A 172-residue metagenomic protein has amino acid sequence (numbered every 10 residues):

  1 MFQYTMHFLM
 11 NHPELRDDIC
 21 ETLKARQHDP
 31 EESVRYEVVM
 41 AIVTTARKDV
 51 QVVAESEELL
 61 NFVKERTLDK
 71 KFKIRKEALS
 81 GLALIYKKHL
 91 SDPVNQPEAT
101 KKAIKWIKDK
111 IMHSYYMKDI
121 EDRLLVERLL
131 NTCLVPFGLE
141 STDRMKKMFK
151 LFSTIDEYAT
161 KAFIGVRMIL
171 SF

Functional and structural regions predicted by a protein language model:
M1, L23, V34, V38-I42 (+1 more regions): Extended, hydrophobic alpha-helical segments in both membrane/secreted and soluble proteins
M1-M10, V39-V50, L90-E98, K110 (+2 more regions): Boundary/linker elements of alpha-helical solenoid repeat scaffolds
Y4-M10, Q27, A41-D49, V63 (+4 more regions): Hydrophobic residues within the alpha-helices of tandem HEAT/HEAT-like
P13-Q27, S33, Q51-T67, K73 (+3 more regions): HEAT/HEAT-like alpha-solenoid repeats
P30-R35, K70, I74-R75, K118-V126 (+1 more regions): Positions within the helices of HEAT/ARM-like alpha-solenoid repeats
V126-F172: Extended repeat-based solenoid scaffolds, especially LRR ectodomains and other repeat-derived architectures
